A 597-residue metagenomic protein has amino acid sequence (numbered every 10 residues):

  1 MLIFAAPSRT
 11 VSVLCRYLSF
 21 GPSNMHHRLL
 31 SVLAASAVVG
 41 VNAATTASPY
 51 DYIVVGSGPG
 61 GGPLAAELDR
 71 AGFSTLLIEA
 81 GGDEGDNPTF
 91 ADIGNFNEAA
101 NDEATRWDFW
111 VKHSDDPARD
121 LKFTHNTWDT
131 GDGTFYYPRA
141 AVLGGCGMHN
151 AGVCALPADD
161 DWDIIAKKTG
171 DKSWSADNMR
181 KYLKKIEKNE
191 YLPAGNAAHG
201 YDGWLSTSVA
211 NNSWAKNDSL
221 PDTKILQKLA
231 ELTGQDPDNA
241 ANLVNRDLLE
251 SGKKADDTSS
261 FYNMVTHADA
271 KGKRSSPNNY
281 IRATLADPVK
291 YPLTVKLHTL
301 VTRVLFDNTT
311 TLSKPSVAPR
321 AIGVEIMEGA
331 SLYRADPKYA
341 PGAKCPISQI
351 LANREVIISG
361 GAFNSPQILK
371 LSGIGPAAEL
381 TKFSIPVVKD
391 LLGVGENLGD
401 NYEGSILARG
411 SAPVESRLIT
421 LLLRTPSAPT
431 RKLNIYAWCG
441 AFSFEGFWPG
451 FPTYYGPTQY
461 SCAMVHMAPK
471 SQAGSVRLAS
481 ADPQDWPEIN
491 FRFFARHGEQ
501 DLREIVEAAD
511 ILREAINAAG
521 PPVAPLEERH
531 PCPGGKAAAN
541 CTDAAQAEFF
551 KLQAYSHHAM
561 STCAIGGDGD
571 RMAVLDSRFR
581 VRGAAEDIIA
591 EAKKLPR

Functional and structural regions predicted by a protein language model:
M1-L33: Classical eukaryotic N-terminal signal peptides for Sec-dependent ER targeting/secretion, especially the positively
L14, G21-N24, V39, S48 (+4 more regions): Intrinsic disorder/low-complexity signature
G21, H26-N95, Y137, L143 (+1 more regions): Structural core of flavin- and non-heme-iron oxidoreductases, emphasizing the beta-strand/alpha-helix scaffold
F73, A80-A141: N-terminal FAD cofactor-binding segment of flavoenzymes
